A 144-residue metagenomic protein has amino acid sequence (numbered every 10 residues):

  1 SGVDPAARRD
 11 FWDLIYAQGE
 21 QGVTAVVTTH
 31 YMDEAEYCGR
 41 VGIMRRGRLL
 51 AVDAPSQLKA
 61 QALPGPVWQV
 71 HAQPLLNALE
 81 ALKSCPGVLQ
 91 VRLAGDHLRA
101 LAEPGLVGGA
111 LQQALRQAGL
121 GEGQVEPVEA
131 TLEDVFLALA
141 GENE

Functional and structural regions predicted by a protein language model:
G2-V3, Q18: Short coil-to-helix N-cap segments within the nucleotide-binding domains
D4, E36, L132-D134: Short secondary-structure boundary/hinge segments and terminal tails
P5-A7, H30: Helix N-cap at the start of a conserved alpha-helix in ABC-type nucleotide-binding domains
D13-E103, E126: ABC transporter nucleotide-binding domain
R99-E144: C-terminal coupling/interaction segments
